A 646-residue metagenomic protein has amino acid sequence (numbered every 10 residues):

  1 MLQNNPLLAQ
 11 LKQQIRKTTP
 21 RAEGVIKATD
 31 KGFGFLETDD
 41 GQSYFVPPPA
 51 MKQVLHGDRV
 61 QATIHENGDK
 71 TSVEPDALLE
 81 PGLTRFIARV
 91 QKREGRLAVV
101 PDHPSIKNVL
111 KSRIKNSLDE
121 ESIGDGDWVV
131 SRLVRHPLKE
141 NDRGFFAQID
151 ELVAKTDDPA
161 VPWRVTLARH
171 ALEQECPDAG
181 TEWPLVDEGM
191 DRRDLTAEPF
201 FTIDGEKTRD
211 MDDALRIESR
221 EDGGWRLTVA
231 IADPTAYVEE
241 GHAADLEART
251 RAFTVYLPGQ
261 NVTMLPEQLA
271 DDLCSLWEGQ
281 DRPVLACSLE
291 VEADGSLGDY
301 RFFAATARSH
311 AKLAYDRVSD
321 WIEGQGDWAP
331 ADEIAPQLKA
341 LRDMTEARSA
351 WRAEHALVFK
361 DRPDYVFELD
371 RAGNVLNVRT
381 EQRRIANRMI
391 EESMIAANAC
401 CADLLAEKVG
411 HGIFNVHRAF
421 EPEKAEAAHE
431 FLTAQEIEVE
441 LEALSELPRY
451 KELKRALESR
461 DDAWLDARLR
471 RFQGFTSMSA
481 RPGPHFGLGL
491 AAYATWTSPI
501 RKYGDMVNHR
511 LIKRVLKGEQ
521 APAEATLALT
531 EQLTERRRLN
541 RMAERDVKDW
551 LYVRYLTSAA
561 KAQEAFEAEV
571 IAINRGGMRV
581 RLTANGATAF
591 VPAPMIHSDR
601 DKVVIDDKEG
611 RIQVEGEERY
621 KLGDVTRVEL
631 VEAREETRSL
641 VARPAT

Functional and structural regions predicted by a protein language model:
M1-T228, T235-Q280, K312, S319-I322 (+4 more regions): Charge-lined substrate channels and their catalytic hotspots, especially those that engage the 3′ end of RNA
Q13-A22, C400, E423-A425, T433-T646: Structured C-terminal cores of nucleic-acid metabolism proteins
A22, Q42-Y44, F145, G298-Y300 (+5 more regions): Short beta-strand segments
A28-F33, K92-R96, P283-L285, D361-D364 (+2 more regions): A short, compositionally biased
G34, V46-P47, N116, D204-P422 (+3 more regions): Feature marking long nucleic-acid-engaging regions of large polymerase/nuclease enzymes
D40-Q42, P104-I106, G223-G224, S296 (+5 more regions): Short acidic/polar mixed-charge low-complexity motifs
I149, C287, A568: Divalent metal-coordination and catalytic microenvironments
R164, D178-G180, R193-T196, D299-F303 (+7 more regions): Short coil/turn segments at secondary-structure boundaries
